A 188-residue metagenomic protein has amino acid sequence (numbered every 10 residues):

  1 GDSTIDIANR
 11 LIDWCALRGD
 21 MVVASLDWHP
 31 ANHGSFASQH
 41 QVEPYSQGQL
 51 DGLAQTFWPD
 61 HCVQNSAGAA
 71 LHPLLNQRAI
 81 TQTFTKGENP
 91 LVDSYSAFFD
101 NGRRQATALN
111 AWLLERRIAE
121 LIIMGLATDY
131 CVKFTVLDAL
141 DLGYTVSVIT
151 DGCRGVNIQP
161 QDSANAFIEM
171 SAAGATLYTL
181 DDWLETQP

Functional and structural regions predicted by a protein language model:
D6-E120: Active-site alpha/beta core segments
L11, V132-G143: Histidine-anchored nucleotide/phosphate-binding helix
M21, T145, T176: Residue-level detector of anion-binding/catalytic polar loops
H29-P30, A127-C131: Gly/Ser/Thr-rich loops at beta-strand to alpha-helix junctions that form or flank small-molecule/cofactor-binding
I122-G125, T145-N157: A short glycine-rich beta-strand->turn/loop micro-motif centered on a GG-aromatic cluster
L142-T145, A166, S171: Short acidic, glycine/proline-enriched helix-loop-strand junctions
V156-E169: Active-site-proximal loop->helix
G174-E185: Short acidic-hydrophobic, aromatic-tinged amphipathic segments that line or gate anion-handling sites
